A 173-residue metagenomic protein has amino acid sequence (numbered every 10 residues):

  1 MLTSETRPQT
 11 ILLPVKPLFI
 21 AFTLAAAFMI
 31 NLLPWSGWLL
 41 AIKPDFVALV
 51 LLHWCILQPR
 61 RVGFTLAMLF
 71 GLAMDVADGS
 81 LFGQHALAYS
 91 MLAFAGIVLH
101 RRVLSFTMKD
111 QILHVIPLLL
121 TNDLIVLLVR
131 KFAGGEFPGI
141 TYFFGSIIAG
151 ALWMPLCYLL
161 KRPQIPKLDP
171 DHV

Functional and structural regions predicted by a protein language model:
M1-V173: Terminal, non-globular segments
